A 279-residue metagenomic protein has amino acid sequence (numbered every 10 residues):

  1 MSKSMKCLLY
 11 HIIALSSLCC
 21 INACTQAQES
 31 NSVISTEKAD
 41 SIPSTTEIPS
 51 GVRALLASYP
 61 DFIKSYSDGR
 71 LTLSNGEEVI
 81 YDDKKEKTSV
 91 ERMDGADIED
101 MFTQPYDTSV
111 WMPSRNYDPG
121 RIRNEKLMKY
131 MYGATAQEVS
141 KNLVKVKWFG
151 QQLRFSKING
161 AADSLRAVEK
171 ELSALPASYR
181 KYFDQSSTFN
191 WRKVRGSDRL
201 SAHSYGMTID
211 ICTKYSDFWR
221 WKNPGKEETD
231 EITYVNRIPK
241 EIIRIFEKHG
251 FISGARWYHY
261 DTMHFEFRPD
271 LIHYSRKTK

Functional and structural regions predicted by a protein language model:
S2-I12: Bacterial N-terminal signal peptides that target proteins for export
H11-C20: Bacterial N-terminal signal peptides
C20-E37: Bacterial Sec-dependent signal peptides at the C-terminal "C-region" and cleavage site
K38-Q137: N-terminal accessory beta-strand-rich subdomains and adjacent acidic, glycine-rich linkers that precede catalytic cores
G51-R70, V79-I80, K193-K279: Catalytic cores and adjacent binding grooves of peptidoglycan-active enzymes
W111-K181: Active-site acidic/histidine clusters and adjacent loop/turn architecture that either coordinate catalytic ions
Y130-T135, V139, D184, W191-R195 (+1 more regions): Well-ordered beta-sheet/strand-loop patches within structured domains
A177-A202: Active-site-adjacent loop/helix surface patches within enzyme catalytic domains that shape the substrate-binding cleft
